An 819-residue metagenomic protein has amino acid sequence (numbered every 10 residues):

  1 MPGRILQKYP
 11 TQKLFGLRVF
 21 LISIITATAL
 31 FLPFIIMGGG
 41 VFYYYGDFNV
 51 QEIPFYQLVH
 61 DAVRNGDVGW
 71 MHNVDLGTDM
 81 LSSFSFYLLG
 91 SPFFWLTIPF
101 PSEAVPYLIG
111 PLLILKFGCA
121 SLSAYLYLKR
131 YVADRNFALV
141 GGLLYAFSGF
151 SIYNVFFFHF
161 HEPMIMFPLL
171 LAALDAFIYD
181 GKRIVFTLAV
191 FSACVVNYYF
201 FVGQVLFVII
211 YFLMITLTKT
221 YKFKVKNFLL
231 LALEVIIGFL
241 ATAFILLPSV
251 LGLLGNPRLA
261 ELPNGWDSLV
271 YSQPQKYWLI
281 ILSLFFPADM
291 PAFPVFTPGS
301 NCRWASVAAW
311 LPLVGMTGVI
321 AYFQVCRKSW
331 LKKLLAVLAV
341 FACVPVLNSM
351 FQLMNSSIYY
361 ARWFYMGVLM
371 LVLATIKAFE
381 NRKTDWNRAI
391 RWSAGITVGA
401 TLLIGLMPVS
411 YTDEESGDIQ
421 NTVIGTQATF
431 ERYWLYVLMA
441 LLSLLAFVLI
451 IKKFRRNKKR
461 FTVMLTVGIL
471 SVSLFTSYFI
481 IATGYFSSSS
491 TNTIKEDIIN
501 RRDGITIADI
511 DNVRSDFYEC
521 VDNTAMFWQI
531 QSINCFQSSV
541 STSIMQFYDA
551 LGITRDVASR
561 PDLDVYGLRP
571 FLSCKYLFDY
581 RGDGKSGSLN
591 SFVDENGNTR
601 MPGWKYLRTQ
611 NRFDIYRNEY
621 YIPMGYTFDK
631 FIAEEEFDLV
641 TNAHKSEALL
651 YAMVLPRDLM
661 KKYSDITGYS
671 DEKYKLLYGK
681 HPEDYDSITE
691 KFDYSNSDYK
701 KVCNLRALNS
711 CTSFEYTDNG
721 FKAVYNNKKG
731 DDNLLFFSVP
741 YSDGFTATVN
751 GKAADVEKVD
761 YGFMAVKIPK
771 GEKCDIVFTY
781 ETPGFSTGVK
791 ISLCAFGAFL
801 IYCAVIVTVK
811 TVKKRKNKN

Functional and structural regions predicted by a protein language model:
P2-S82, G484-E496, N500-M526: Hydrophobic alpha-helical membrane-insertion signals
Q12-K13, E52-Y56, D671-N819: Active-site-proximal, structured, solvent-exposed surfaces of multi-pass membrane proteins that position macromolecular
S23-T26, F117-R130, N136-T218, L230-V250 (+5 more regions): Membrane-embedded helix bundles of polyisoprenyl
I25-S121, L143-M164, L253-R258, W266-W310 (+3 more regions): Membrane-interface coil-to-helix junctions
V50-D61, P92, F228, V235-Q324 (+5 more regions): Periplasmic/ER-lumenal interhelical loops and adjacent helix-loop junctions in multi-pass membrane proteins
S82-Y87, P106-G118, L144-L171, I178-Y179 (+4 more regions): Membrane-interface micro-motifs in multi-pass membrane enzymes
F86, G468-N492, R501-S573, Y621-D684 (+2 more regions): Extracytoplasmic/lumenal acceptor-recognition loop(s) of multi-pass membrane glycoenzymes
G181, F200, W330-I498, E772-N819: Contiguous transmembrane helix-bundle modules in multi-pass membrane proteins
